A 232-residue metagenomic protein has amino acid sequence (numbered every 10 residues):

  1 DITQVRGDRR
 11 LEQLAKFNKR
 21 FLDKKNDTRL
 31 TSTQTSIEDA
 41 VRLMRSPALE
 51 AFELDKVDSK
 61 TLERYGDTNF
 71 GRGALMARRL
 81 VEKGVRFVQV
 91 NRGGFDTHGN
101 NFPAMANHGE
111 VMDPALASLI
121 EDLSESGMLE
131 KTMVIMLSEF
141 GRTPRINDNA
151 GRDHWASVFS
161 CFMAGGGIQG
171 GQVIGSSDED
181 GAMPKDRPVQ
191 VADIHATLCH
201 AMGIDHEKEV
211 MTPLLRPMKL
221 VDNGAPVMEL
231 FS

Functional and structural regions predicted by a protein language model:
D1-S232: Ligand-binding pockets and gating/stacking loops
